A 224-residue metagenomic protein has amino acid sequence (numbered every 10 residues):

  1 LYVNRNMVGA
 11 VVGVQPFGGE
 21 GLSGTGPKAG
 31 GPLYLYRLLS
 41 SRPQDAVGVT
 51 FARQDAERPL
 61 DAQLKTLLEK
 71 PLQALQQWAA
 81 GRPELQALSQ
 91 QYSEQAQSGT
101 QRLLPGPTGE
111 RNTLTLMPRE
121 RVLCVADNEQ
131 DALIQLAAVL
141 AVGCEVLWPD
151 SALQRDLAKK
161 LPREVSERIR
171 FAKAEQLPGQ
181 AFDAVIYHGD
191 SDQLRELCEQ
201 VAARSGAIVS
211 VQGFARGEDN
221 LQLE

Functional and structural regions predicted by a protein language model:
L1-V125, E129-D131, Q135-E224: C-terminal segments
